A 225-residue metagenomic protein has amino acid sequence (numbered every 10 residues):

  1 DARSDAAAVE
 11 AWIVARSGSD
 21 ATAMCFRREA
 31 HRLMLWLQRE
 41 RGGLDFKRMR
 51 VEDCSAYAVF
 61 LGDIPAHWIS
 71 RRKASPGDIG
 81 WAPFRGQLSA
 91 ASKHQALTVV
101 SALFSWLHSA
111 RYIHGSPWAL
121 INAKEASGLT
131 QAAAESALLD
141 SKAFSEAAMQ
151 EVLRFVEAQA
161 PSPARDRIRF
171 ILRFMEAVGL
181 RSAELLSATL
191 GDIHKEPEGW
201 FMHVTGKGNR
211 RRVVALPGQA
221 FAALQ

Functional and structural regions predicted by a protein language model:
D1-A2: Acidic, low-complexity proline/glycine-rich segments
A7-T22, H31-E135, A158-Q159: N-terminal core-binding DNA-recognition domain of tyrosine recombinases/integrases
T22, S92, A96, S145 (+2 more regions): Hydrophobic (often cysteine-bearing) scaffold residues that line and stabilize catalytic clefts of nucleotide/cofactor
F26, V100, I171-L172, G179 (+1 more regions): Alpha-helix N-cap/helix-start motif at helix boundaries, enriched for small hydrophobics
A123, A183, S187-Q225: Conserved tyrosine-mediated DNA breakage-rejoining catalytic core shared by Y-recombinases
G128-L153, N209-Q219: DNA breakage-rejoining catalytic core of tyrosine-based enzymes
E146-S182: Basic, Lys/Arg- and aromatic-enriched nucleic-acid-binding interface segment
